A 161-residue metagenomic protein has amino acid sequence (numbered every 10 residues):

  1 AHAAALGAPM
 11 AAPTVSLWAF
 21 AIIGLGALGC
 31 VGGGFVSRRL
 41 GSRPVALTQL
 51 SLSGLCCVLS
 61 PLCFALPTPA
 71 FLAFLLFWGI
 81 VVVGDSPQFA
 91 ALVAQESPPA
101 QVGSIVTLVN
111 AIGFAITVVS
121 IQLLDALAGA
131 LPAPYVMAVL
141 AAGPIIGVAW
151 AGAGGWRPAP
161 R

Functional and structural regions predicted by a protein language model:
A3-L25: Loop-to-transmembrane helix entry
I23-V31, T117-V118: Residue-level signature of mid-helix packing/kink "hotspots" within the transmembrane helices of 12-pass Major
G29-S42, A128: Helix-to-loop junctions at the C-terminal end of transmembrane segments in multipass secondary transporters
G41-L92: C-terminal transmembrane helical hairpin of 12-TM major facilitator-type secondary transporters
P44, A100-S104, Y135: Conserved short cytoplasmic inter-helical helices of the MFS fold
P61-F64, A133, A138-R161: Multi-pass alpha-helical transporter architecture, strongest for 12-TM Major Facilitator/SLC carriers used
A94-A130: A late C-terminal transmembrane helix in Major Facilitator Superfamily
